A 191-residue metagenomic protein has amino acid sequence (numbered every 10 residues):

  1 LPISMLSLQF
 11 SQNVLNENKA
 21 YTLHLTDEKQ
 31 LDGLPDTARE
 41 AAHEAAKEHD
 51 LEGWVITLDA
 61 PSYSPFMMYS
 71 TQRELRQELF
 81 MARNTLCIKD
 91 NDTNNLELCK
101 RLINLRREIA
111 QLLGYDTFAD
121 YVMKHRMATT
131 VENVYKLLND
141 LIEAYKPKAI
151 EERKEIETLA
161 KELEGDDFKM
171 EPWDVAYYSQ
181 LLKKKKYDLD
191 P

Functional and structural regions predicted by a protein language model:
I3-T57, K100, L105, Q111-P191: Active-site-proximal, well-structured secondary-structure segments within enzyme catalytic domains
F10-N13, L23, A60-P61, L79 (+3 more regions): Substrate/cofactor-recognition hotspot
E48-L86, V175: Active-site-adjacent "gating/activation" loops or surface patches in catalytic cores
Y69, D92-C99, Y135: Amphipathic, non-membrane alpha-helical segments in soluble helical-bundle scaffolds
